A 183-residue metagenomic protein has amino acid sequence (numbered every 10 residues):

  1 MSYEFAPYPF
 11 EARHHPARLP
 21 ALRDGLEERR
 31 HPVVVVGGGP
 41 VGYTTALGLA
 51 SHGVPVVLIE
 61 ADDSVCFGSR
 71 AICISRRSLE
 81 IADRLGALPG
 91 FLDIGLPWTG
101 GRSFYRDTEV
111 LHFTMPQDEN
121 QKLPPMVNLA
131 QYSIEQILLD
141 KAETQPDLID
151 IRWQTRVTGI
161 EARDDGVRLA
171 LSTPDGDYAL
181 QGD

Functional and structural regions predicted by a protein language model:
M1-V33, G48-H52: Extreme N-terminal leader/targeting segments of oxidoreductases
V33, T44-V54, I81, Q145: A short, Lys/Arg-enriched amphipathic alpha-helix followed by its capping loop at the start of a domain
V34-V36, A130, V157, Q181-D183: Short hydrophobic core segments
G37-P40, A61, Q131: Glycine-rich Rossmann-fold phosphate-binding loop(s) that bind the pyrophosphate of adenine dinucleotide cofactors
A50-A71: Glycine-rich FAD pyrophosphate-binding loop
F67-Q145, R152-Q154, E161: Active-site-adjacent segment of FAD-dependent monooxygenases/related oxidoreductases
G159-D183: Conserved beta-strand-loop-beta-strand element in the redox core of flavoprotein oxidoreductases
